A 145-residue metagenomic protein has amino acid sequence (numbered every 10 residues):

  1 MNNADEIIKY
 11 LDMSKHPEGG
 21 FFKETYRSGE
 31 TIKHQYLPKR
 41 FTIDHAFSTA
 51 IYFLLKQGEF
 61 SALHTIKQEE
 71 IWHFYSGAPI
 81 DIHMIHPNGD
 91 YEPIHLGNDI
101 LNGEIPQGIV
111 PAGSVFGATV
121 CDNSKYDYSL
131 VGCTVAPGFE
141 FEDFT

Functional and structural regions predicted by a protein language model:
M1-G108, S124-Y126, P137: Non-catalytic, conserved peripheral segments adjacent to functional cores
H83, A118-T119, E142: Residues that scaffold the ATP/ADP-binding catalytic core of kinase and kinase-like folds
G97, P111, G132: Residue-level detector of conserved, well-ordered beta-strand and adjacent loop positions that form binding/recognition
G103-T119: Conserved SET/PR-domain catalytic core that frames the SAM/AdoMet-binding pocket
D122-T145: Double-stranded beta-helix
